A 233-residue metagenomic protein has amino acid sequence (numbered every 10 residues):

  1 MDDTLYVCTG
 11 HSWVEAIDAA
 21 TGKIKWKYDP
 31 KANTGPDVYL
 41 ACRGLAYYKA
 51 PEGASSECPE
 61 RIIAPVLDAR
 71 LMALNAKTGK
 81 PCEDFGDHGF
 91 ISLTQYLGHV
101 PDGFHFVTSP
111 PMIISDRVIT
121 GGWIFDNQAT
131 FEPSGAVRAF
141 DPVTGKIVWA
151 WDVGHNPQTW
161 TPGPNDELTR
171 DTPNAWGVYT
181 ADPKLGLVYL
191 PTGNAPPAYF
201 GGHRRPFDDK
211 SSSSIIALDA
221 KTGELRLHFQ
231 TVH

Functional and structural regions predicted by a protein language model:
M1-H11, V38-R70, G103-T130, S134-A136 (+3 more regions): Repeat-blade elements of multi-bladed beta-propeller folds
V14-G35, Y39, Y47-K49, G53-S55 (+3 more regions): Extracytoplasmic/lumenal domain signature
